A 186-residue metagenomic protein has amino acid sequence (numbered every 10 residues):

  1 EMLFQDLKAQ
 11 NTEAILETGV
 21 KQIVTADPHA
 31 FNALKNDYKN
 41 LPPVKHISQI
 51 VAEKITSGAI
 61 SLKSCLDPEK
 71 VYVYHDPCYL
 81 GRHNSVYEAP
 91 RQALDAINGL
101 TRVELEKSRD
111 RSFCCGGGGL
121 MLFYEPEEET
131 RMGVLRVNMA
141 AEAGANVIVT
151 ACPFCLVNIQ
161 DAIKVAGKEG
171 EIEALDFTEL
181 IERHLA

Functional and structural regions predicted by a protein language model:
E1-A186: Iron-sulfur cluster-binding electron-transfer modules in prokaryotic oxidoreductases
